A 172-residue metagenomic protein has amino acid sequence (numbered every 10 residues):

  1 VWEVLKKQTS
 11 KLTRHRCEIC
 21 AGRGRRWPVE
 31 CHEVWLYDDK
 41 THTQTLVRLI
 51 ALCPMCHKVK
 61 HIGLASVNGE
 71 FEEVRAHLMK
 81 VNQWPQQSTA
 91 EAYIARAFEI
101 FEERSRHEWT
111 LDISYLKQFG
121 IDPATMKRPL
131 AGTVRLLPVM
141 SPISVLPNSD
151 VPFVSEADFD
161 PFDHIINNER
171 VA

Functional and structural regions predicted by a protein language model:
V1-R16, A21, K40-T43: Short, charged surface segments at domain edges that flank catalytic/cofactor-binding sites
W2, W27, E33-W35, W84 (+1 more regions): A residue-identity detector for tryptophan
V4-L5, E33-H42, Q118-F119, G132: A broad "ordered helical/assembly scaffold" signature
K6, L12-T13, E30-H32, Q83: Residue-level signal for functionally critical sites in structured catalytic/ligand-binding pockets
R14, G22, K58, Q83: Residue-level marker of positions within ordered structural domains that often coincide with functionally constrained
E18-A51, K60-N68, E72: Histidine-centered nuclease catalytic patch
V47, V59-A172: A detector for short metal-coordination/catalytic motifs
